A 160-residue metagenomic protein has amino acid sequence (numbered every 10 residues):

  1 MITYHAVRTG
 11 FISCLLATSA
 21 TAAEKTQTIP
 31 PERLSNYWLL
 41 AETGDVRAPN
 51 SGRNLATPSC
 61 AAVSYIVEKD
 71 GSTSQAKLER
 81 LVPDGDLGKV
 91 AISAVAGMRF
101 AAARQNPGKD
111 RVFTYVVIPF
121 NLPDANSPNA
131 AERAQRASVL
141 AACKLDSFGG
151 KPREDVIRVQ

Functional and structural regions predicted by a protein language model:
M1-Y4: N-terminal secretory signal peptides that target proteins for export/translocation
T9-T18: Bacterial N-terminal signal peptides
E24-S64, V90-A130, Q135-L140, K144-S147: Short proline/glycine- and basic residue-enriched helix-capping loop/turn segments at helix->loop/beta transitions
A56-P83, V95: Short tight loops/turns at secondary-structure junctions
P83-D84, A125: Solvent-exposed loop/turn segments at secondary-structure junctions within structured extracellular/periplasmic domains
A142-Q160: Short, low-complexity, Pro/Ser/Thr/Gly-rich segments in the mature regions of secreted, periplasmic
